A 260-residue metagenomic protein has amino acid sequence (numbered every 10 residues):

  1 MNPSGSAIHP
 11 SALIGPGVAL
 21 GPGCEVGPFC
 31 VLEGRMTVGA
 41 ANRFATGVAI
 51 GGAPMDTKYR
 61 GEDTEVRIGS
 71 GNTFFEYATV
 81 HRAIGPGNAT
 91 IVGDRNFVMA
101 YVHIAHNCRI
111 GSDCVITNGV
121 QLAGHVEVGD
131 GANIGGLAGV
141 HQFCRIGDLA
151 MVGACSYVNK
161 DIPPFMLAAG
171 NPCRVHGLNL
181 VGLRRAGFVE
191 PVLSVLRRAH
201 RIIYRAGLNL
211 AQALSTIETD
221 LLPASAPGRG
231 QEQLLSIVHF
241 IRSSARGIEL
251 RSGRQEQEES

Functional and structural regions predicted by a protein language model:
M1-A169, C173-R174: Structural signal for interior beta-strand "rungs" in well-ordered beta-sheet cores of soluble enzyme domains
M1-G5, A41, G47, K58 (+3 more regions): Terminal amphipathic alpha-helical/low-complexity segments used for targeting or macromolecular assembly
